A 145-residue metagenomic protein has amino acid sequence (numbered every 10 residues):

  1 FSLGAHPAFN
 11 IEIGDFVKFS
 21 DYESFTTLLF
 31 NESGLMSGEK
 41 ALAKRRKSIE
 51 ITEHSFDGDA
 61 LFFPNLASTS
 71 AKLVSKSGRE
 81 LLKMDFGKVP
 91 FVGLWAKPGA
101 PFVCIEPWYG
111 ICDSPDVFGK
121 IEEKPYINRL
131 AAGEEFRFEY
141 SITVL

Functional and structural regions predicted by a protein language model:
F1-G4: Short, hydrophobic/aromatic beta-strand segments
H6, I105, G133: A residue-level signal for conserved active-site and pocket-lining positions in enzyme catalytic cores
A8-F86: Active-site/ligand-binding surface loops and adjacent short beta/alpha elements that line catalytic pockets across
I11-I13, K97-A100, A132: A short, structured loop/turn motif at beta-sheet edges
F63, L73-V74, L94-A96, R129-A132: A general structural signal for short secondary-structure junctions and capping/turn motifs
S75-D113: Glycine-rich active-site loops that engage anionic ligands at enzyme catalytic sites
P115-E122: Short, structured beta-strand/loop micro-motifs enriched in basic residues and often containing a Trp
N128-V144: Short Pro-Gly-centered flexible turn/kink motifs
